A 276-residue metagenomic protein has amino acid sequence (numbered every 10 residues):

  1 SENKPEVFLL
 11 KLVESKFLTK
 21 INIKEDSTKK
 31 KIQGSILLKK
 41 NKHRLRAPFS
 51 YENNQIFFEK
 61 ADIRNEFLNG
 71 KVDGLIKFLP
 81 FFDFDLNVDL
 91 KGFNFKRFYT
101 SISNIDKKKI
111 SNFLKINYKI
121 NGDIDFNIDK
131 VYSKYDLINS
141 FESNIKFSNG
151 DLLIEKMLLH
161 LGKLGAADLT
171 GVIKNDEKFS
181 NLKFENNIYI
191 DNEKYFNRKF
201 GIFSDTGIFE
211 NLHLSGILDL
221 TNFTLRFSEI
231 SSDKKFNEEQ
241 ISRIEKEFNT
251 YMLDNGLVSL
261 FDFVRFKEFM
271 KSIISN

Functional and structural regions predicted by a protein language model:
S1-N276: Membrane-proximal interfacial segments on either side of biological membranes
